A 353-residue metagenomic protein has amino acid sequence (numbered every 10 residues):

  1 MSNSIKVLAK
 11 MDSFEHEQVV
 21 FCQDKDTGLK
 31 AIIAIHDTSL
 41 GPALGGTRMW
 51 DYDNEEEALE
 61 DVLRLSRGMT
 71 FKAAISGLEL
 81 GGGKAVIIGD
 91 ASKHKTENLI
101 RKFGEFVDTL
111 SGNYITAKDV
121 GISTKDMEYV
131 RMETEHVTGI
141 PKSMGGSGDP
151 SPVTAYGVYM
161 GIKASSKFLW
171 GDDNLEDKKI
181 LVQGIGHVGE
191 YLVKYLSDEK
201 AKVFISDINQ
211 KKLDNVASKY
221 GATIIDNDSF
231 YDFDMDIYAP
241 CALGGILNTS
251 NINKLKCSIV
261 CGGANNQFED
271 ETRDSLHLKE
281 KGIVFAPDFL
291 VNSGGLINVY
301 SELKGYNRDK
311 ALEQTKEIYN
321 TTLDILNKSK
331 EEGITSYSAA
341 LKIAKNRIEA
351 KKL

Functional and structural regions predicted by a protein language model:
M1-M144: N-terminal ligand-binding/catalytic initiation module
S2, S166, S258-L353: Adenosine-phosphate binding glycine-rich loop
D53-D61, H94-N98, K102, G121-K125 (+15 more regions): Conserved active-site and cofactor/substrate-binding residues in soluble primary-metabolism enzymes
V62-L65, V158-S166, L296-Y300: Buried hydrophobic packing segments
A74-L78, N113-K118, W170-K178, N227 (+1 more regions): Flexible, glycine/charged-enriched surface loops at secondary-structure junctions
D149-I237: Glycine-rich phosphate/diphosphate-binding loop of Rossmann-like nucleotide-binding domains
Q210-L290: Rossmann-like adenosine-cofactor binding region
